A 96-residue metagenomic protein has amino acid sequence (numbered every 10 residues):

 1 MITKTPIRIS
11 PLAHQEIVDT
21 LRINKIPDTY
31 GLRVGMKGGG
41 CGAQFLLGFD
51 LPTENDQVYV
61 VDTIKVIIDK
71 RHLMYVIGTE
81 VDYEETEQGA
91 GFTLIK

Functional and structural regions predicted by a protein language model:
M1-K4, R8, L12-H14, G42 (+3 more regions): A domain-level signal for the structural core that forms small-molecule/cofactor-binding pockets and catalytic centers
T5-Y30: N-terminal first-folded block
R8, G31-R33, E80, G91: Residues at or immediately flanking beta-strands
K25-P27, G40-G42, M74-V76, E87: A cross-taxa feature marking solvent-exposed loop/turn segments within ectodomains of secreted and single-pass membrane
D28-L51: Short, structured protein-protein interaction patches enriched in aromatics and acidic/basic residues, typified by
L51-K96: Acidic and generally charged, gly/proline-rich low-complexity regions
